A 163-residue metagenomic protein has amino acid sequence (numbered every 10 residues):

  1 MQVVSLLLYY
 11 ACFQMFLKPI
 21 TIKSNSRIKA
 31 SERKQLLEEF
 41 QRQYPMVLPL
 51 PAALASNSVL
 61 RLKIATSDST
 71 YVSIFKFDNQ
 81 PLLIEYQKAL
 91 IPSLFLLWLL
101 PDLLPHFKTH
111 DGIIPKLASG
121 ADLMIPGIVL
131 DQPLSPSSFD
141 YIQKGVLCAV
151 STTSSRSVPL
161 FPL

Functional and structural regions predicted by a protein language model:
Q2-L163: Polybasic, low-complexity RNA-engagement segments
